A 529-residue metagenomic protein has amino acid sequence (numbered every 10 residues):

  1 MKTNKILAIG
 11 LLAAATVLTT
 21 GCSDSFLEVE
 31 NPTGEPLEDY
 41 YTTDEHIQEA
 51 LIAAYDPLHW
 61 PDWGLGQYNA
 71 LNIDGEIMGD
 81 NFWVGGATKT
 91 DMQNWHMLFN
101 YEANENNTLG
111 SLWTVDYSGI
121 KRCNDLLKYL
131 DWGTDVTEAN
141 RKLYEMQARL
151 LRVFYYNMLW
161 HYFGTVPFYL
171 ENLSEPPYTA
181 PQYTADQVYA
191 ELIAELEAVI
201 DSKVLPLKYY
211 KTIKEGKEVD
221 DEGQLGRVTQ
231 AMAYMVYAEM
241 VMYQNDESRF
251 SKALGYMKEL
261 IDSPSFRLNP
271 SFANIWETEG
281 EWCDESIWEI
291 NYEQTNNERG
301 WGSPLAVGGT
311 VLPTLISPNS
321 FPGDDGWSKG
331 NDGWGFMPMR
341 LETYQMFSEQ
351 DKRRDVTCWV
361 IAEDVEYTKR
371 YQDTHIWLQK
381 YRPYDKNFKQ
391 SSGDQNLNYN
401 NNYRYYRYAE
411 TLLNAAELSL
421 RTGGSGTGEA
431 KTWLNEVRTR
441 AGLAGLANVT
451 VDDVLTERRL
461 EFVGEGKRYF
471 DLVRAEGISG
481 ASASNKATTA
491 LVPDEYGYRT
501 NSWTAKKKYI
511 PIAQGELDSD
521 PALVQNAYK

Functional and structural regions predicted by a protein language model:
M1-T20: Sec-dependent bacterial lipoprotein signal peptides
C22-S23, N81, D116-G119, A185 (+6 more regions): Long, intrinsically disordered, low-complexity segments
S23-K89, Y189, I193-L205, Y209-I213 (+3 more regions): An aromatic- and glycine-enriched ligand-binding surface/loop that stacks and positions planar moieties
D44-I52, D56-G66, G85-F163, T179 (+5 more regions): Conserved, well-structured interaction surfaces
M92, L98, M339-R407: Flexible, polar/acidic helix-loop-strand segments at domain edges
M158-Y162, P167, Y243-E247, R421-G424: Short coil/turn linking the two alpha-helices of tandem helical-hairpin repeats
